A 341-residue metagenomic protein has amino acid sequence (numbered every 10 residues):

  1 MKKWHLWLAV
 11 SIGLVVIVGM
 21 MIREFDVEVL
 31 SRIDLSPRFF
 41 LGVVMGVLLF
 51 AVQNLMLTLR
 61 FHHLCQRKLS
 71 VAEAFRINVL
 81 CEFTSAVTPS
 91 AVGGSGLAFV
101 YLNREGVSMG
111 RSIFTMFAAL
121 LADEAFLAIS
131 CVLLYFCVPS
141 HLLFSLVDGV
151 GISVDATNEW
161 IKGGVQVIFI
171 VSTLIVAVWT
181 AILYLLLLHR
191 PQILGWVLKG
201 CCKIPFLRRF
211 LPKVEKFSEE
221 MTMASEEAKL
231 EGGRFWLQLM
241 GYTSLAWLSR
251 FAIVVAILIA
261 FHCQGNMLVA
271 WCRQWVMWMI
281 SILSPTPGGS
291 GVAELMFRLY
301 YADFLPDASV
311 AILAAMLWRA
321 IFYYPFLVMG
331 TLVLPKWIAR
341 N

Functional and structural regions predicted by a protein language model:
M1-V29, T84-P205, T286, S290-N341: Transmembrane helix-loop-helix hairpins in multi-pass inner-membrane proteins
K2-W7, S36-M45, E226-M240: Membrane-interface helix starts
K3-W4, R38-F40, R67-R76, S108-M109 (+2 more regions): Membrane-helix interface segments
V43-V47, F75-R76, I113, Q166-I170 (+4 more regions): Hydrophobic alpha-helical transmembrane segments
L48, L80, A118-A125, G241 (+3 more regions): Hydrophobic residues within alpha-helical transmembrane segments of multi-pass solute transporters/permease subunits
L55-L80, I257-R273: Membrane-embedded helical hairpins/re-entrant loop segments and their flanking transmembrane helices within multi-pass
I77-F83, L194-M221: Juxtamembrane inter-helical linkers in multi-pass membrane proteins
F210-F261: Alpha-helical transmembrane segments and their immediate interhelical loop/hinge regions in multi-pass membrane
